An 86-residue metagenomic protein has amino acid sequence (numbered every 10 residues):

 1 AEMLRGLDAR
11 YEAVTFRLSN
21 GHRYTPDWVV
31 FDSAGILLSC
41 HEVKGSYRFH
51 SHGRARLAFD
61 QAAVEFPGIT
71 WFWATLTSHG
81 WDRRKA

Functional and structural regions predicted by a protein language model:
A1-A86: Electrostatic, structured charged patches in enzyme active sites and in nucleic-acid/phosphate-binding
